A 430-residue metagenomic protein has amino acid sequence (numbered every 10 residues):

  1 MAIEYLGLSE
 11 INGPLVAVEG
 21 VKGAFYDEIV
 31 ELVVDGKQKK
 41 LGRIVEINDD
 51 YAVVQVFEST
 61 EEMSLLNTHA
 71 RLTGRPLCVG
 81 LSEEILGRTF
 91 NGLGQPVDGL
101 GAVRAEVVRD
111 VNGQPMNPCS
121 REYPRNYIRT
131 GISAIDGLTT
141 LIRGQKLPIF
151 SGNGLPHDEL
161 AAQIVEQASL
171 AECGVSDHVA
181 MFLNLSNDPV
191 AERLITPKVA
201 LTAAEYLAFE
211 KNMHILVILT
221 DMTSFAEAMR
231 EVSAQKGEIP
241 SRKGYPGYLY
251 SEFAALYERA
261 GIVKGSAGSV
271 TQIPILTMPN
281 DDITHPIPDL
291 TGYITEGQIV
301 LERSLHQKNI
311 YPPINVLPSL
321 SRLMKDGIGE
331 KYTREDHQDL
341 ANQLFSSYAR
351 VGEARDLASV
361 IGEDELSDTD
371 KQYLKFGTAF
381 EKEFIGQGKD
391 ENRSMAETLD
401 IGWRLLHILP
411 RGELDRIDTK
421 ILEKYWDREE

Functional and structural regions predicted by a protein language model:
M1-R88, L93, V97: N-terminal accessory targeting/assembly segments
S9, V45, Q55, R71 (+6 more regions): Residues in well-ordered beta-strands of folded domains
I11-G13, K37-K39, D49, E106 (+3 more regions): A generic structural motif
G13, D49, G94, M116 (+3 more regions): Residues that form or immediately flank small-molecule/cofactor binding pockets and catalytic motifs
G20, V56, G101, S151-N153 (+1 more regions): Glycine-rich, histidine-containing beta strand-loop boundary motifs that form or position
T68-A70, L77, L81-E84, V97-K146 (+3 more regions): P-loop NTPase nucleotide-binding/switch module
G137-T140, G144-E429: P-loop NTPase catalytic core
